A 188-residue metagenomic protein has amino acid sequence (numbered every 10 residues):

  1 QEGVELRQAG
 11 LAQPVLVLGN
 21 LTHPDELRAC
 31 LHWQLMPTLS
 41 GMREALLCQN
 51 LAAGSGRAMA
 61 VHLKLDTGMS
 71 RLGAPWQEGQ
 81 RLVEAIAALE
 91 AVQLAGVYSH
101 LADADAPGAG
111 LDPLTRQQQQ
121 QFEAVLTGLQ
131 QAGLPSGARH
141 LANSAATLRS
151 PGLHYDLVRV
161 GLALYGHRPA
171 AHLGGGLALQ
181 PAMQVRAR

Functional and structural regions predicted by a protein language model:
Q1-L35, L39-L46: N-terminal active-site wall of soluble small-molecule enzyme domains
R7-A12, R28-H32, C48-A58, V83-L94: Acidic (Asp/Glu)-rich catalytic clusters
G10-L16, A58-A60, A132-R139: Short beta-strand/loop segments at the ligand-binding rim of alpha/beta enzyme cores
A12-V17, W33-Q34, R57, P113-T115 (+1 more regions): Short, hinge-like loop/turn segments at secondary-structure boundaries
V17-T22, G54, A95-Y98: Short hydrophobic/aromatic-rich motifs at helix boundaries and adjacent loops
E26-W33, M59-D66, Y98-P107: Acidic/polar active-site rim loop that often engages polyanionic ligands
W33-R71: A generic, well-ordered mixed alpha/beta core segment in the N-terminal half of proteins
L46, N50-L51, T67-A187: Active-site loop/helix belt of alpha/beta enzymes
